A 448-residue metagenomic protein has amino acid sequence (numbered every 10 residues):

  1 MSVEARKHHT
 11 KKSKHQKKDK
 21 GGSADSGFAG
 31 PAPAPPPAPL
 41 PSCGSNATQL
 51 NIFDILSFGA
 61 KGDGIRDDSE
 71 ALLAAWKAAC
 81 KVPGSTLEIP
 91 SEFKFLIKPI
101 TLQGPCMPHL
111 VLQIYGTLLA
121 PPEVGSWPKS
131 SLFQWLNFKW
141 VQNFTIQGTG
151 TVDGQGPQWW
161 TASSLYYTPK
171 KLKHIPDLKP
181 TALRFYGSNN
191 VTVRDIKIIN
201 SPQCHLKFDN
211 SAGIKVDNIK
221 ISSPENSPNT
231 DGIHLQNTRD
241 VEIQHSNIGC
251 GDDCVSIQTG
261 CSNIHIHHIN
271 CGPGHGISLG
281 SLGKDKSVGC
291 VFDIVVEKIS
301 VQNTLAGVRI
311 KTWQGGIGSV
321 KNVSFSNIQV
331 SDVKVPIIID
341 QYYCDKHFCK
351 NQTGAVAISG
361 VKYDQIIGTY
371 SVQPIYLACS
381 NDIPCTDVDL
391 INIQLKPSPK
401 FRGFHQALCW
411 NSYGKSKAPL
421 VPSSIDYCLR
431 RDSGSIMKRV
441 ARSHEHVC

Functional and structural regions predicted by a protein language model:
M1-C448: Extracellular/periplasmic carbohydrate-active domains that bind, remodel, or depolymerize complex polysaccharides
